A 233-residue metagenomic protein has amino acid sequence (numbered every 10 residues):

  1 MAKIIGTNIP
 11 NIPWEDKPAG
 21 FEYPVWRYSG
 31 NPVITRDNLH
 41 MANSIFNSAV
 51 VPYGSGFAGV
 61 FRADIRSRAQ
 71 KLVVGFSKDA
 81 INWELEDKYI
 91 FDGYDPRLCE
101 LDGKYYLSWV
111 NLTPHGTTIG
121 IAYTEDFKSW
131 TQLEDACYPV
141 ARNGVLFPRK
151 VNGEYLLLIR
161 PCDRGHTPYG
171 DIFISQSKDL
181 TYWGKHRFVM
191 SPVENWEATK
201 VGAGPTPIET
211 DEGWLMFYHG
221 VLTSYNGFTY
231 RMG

Functional and structural regions predicted by a protein language model:
M1-Y94, C99-T199, I208-G233: Beta-rich carbohydrate-recognition and catalytic domains
P205: Catalytic core of Fe(II)/2-oxoglutarate
